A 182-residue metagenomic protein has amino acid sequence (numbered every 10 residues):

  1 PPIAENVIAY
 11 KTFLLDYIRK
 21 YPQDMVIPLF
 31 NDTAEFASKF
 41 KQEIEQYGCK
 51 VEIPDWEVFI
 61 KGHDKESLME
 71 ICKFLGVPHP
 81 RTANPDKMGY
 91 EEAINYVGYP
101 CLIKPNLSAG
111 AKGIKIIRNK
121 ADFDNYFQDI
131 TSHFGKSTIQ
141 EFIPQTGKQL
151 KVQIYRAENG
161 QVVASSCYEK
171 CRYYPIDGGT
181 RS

Functional and structural regions predicted by a protein language model:
P1-A4, N84-P85, Y126: Mobile, glycine- and charge-enriched loop segments and immediately flanking short secondary-structure elements within
P2-R81: Conserved N-proximal alpha/beta basic substrate-recognition cap immediately N-terminal to, or forming the N-lobe
Y17-Q23, Y96-V97, S132-H133: Glycine-rich phosphate-binding loop signature in dinucleotide/nucleotide-binding domains
A34-S38, Y90, F123, K148-Q149: Short, well-ordered alpha-helical microsegments
C72, I94-I116, G135-T146, S165: ATP-grasp fold ATP-binding core
P80, K112, L150-V152: Change "...and in nucleic-acid phosphodiester-cleaving endonucleases..." to "...and in nucleic-acid processing enzymes
P85, I114-N119, I154-A157: Short beta-strand-to-turn element immediately C-terminal to the catalytic PLP-Schiff-base lysine in fold type I
A121, E141-S182: ATP-dependent carboxylate/phosphate-activation module, predominantly the ATP-grasp catalytic core and closely related
